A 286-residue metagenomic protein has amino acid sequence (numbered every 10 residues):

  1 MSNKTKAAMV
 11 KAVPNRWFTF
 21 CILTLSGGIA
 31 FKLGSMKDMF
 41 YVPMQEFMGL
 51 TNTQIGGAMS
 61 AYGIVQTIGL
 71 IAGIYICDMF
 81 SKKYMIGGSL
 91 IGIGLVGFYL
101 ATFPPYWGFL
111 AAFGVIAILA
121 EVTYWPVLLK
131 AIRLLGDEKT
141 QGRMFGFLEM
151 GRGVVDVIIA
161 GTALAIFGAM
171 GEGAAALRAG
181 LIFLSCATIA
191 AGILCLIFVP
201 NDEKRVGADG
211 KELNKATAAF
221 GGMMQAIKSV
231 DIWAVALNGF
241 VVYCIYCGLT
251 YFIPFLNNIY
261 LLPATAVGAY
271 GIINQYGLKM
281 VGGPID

Functional and structural regions predicted by a protein language model:
S2-P14, D202-V235: Juxtamembrane intracellular "pre-TM" segments in multi-pass secondary transporters
F18-N52, L249-I253: Extracytoplasmic
K37-Y41, R152, D156-A160, I227-G282: Extracytoplasmic gate region of multi-pass secondary transporters
G69-S81, M280-D286: Helix-to-loop junctions at the C-terminal end of transmembrane segments in multipass secondary transporters
I91-P105: C-terminal ends and interior cores of transmembrane alpha-helices in multi-pass membrane transporters/permeases
A112-G151: Cytoplasmic helix-loop-helix junction between adjacent transmembrane helices in 12-TM secondary transporters
G142-F167: Glycine-rich segments within core transmembrane alpha-helices of 12-TM secondary carriers
A163-L164, S185-A208: C-terminal membrane-cytosol helix-exit motif in multi-pass small-molecule transporters
